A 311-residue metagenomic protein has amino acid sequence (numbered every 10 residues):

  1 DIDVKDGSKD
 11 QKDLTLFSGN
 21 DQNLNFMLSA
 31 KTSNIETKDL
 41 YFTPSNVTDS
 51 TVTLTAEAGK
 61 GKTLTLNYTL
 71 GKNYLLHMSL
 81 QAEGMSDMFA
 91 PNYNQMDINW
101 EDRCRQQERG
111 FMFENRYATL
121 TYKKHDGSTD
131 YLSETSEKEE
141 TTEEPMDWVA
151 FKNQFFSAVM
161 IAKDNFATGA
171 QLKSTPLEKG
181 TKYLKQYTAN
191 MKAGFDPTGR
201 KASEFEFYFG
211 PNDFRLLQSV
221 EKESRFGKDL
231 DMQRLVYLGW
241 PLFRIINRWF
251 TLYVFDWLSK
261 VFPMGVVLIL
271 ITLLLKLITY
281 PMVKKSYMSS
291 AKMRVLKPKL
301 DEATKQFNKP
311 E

Functional and structural regions predicted by a protein language model:
D1-D231: Soluble non-transmembrane domains of integral membrane proteins
K62, A82, L277-E311: Membrane-interface amphipathic helices and adjacent TM-edge segments
N73, N247, T251, M293-L296 (+1 more regions): Active-site-proximal structural scaffolding
G210-M264: Interfacial loop/helix-cap signal at membrane boundaries in integral membrane proteins
F255-L258, L274, I278, M282: Alpha-helical membrane-inserting segments
